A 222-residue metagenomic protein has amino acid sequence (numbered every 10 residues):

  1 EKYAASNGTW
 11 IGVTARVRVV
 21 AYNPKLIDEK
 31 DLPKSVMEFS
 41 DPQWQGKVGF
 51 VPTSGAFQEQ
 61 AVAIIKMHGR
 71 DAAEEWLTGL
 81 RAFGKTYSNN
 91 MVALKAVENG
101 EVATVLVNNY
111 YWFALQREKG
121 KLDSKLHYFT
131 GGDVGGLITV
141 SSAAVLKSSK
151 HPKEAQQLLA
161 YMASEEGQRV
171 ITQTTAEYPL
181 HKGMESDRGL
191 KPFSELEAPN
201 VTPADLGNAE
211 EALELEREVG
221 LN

Functional and structural regions predicted by a protein language model:
E1-V102, V134: Extracytoplasmic ligand-binding site segments that recognize negatively charged/polar headgroups
V19-L26, I138-H151, V170: A bilobed periplasmic-binding-protein/Venus flytrap-type ligand-binding module shared by bacterial periplasmic
M37, T78, K95, N99 (+4 more regions): Solvent-exposed, polar/charged alpha-helical surfaces in well-ordered, non-transmembrane soluble domains, broadly
W44-T53, Y161-M184: Periplasmic-binding protein-like
A72-W76, S141, K150-M162, V170-Q173: Short amphipathic alpha-helical coupling segments at ligand-binding clamshell hinges and other catalytic/signaling
L77-Y87, L122-K147: Periplasmic-binding protein-like
A103-S124: A ligand-binding cleft/hinge motif common to bilobed small-molecule-binding domains
E177-N222: An extracytoplasmic/periplasmic, membrane-proximal ligand-sensing/linker region
